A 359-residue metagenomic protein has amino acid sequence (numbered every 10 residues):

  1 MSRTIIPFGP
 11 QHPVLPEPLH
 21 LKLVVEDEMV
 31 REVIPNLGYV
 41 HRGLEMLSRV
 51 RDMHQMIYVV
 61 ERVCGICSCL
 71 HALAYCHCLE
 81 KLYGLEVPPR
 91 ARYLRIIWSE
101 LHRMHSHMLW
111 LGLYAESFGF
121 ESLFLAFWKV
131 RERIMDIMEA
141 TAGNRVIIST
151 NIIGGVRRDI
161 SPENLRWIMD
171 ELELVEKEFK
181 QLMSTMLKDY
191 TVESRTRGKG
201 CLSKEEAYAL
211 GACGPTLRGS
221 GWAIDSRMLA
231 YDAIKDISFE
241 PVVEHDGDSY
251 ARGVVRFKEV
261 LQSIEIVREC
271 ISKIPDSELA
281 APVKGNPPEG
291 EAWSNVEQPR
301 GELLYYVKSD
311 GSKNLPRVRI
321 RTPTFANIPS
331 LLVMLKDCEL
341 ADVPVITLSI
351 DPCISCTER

Functional and structural regions predicted by a protein language model:
M1-R359: Active-site bordering "gate/hinge" segments that shape substrate access to catalytic or cofactor-binding pockets
